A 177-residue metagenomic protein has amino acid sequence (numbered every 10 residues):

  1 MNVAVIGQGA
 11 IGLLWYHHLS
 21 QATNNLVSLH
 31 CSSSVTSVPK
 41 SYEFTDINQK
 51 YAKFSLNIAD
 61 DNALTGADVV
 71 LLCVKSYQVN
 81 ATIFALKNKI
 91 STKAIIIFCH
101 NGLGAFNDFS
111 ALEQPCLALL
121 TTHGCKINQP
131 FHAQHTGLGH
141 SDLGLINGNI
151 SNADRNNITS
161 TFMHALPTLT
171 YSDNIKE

Functional and structural regions predicted by a protein language model:
M1, N25, A94, Q114-P115 (+1 more regions): A structural micro-motif
M1-K53: NAD(P)+-binding Rossmann beta1-loop-alpha1 motif at the extreme N-terminus of oxidoreductases
N2-A4, S28, I97, L117 (+1 more regions): A structural signal for isolated positions on well-ordered beta-strands in alpha/beta enzyme cores
N24-L26, A67, T92-K93, L138: A general structural motif
H30-S32, I47, A59-D61, L119-T121 (+1 more regions): Conserved beta-strand termini and adjacent loop/short-helix elements that scaffold enzyme active sites in alpha/beta
S32, K75, I146-N147: Structural motif
K50-H132: Rossmann-like NAD(P)(H) cofactor-binding subdomain of soluble oxidoreductases
A105-E177: Rossmann-fold dinucleotide-binding core
